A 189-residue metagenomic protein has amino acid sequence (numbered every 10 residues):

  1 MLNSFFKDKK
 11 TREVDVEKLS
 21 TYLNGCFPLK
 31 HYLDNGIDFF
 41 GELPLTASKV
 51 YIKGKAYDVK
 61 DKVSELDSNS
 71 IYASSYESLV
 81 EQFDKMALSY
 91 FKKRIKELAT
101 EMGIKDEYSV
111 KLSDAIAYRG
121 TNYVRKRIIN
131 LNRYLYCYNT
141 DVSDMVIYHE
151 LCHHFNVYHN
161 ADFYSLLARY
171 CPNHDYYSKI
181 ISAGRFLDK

Functional and structural regions predicted by a protein language model:
M1-D144, H154-K189: Active-site-proximal or metal-binding-adjacent scaffold patches in catalytic folds
I147: Walker B beta-strand of ABC/ABC-like P-loop ATPase nucleotide-binding domains, specifically the conserved hydrophobic
E150: Walker B catalytic acidic pair
